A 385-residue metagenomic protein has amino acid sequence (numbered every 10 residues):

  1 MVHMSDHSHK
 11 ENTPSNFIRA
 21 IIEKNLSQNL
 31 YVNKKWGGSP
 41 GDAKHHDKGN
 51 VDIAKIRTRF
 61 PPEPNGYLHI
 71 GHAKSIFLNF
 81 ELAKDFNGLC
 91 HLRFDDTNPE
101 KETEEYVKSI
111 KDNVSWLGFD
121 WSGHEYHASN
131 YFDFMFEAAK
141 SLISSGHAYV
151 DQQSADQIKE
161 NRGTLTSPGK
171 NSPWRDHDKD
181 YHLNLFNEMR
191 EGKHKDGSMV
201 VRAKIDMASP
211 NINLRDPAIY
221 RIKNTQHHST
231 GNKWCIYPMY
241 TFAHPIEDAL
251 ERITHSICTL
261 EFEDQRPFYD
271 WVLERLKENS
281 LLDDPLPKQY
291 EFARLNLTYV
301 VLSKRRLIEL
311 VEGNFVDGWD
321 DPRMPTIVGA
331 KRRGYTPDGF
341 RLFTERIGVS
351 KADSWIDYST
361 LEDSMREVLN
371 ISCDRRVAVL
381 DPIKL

Functional and structural regions predicted by a protein language model:
M1-Y67, G88-C90, R190-E191, S198 (+5 more regions): Non-catalytic terminal extensions that flank enzyme cores
P14-I22, L30-K111, Q226-L260: N-terminal catalytic cores of NTP/NDP-binding nucleotidyl/phosphoryl-transfer enzymes
Q28, E81-L89, N113-S122, A249 (+1 more regions): Secondary-structure transition/capping motifs at alpha-helix termini and the adjoining loop/turn into the next element
D52-A54, E137, N161: Active-site-proximal, well-structured secondary-structure segments within enzyme catalytic domains
F77-F80, R266, D270, R341: Predominant activation on well-ordered alpha-helical scaffold segments within soluble catalytic domains
L92, D96-N98, E104, F134 (+5 more regions): Active-site cores that bind ATP or allylic diphosphates and position pyrophosphate for catalysis
Y106-F132, A138-S141, G146-A148: A glycine-rich helix N-cap at a beta->alpha junction
